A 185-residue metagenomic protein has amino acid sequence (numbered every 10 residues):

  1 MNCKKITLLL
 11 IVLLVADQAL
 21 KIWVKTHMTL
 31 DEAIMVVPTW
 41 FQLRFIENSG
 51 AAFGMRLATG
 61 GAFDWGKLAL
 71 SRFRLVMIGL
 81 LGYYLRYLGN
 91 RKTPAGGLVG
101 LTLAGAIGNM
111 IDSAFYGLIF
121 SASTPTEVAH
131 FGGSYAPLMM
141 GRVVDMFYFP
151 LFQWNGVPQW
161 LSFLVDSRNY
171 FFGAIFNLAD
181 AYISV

Functional and structural regions predicted by a protein language model:
M1-V185: Alpha-helical transmembrane bundles and membrane-interface segments of multipass inner-membrane proteins
